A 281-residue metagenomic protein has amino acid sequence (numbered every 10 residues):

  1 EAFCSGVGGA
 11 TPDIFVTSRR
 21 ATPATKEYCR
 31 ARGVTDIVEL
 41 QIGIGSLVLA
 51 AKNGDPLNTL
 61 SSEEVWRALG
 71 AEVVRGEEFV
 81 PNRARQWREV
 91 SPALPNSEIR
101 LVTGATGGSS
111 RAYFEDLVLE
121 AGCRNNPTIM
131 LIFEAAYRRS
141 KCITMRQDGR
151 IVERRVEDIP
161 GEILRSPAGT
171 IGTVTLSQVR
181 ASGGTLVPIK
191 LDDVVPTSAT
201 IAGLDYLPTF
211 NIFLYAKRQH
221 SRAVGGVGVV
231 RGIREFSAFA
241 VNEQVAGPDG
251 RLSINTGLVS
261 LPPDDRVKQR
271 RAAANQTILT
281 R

Functional and structural regions predicted by a protein language model:
E1-R281: Flexible loop/hinge segments at secondary-structure junctions
